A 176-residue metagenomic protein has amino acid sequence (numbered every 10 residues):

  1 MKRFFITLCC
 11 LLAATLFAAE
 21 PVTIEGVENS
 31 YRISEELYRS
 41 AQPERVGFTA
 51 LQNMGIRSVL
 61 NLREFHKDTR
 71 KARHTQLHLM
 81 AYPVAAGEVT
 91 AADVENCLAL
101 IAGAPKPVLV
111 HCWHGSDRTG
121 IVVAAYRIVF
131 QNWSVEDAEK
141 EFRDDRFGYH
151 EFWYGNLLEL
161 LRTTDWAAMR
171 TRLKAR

Functional and structural regions predicted by a protein language model:
M1-F4: Positively charged n-region of N-terminal signal peptides that target proteins for export
I6-T15: Bacterial N-terminal signal peptides
L16-V108, I121-R176: Cys-dependent protein tyrosine phosphatase-like superfamily
C112: Short cysteine clusters
G115: Substrate/cofactor-recognition hotspot
